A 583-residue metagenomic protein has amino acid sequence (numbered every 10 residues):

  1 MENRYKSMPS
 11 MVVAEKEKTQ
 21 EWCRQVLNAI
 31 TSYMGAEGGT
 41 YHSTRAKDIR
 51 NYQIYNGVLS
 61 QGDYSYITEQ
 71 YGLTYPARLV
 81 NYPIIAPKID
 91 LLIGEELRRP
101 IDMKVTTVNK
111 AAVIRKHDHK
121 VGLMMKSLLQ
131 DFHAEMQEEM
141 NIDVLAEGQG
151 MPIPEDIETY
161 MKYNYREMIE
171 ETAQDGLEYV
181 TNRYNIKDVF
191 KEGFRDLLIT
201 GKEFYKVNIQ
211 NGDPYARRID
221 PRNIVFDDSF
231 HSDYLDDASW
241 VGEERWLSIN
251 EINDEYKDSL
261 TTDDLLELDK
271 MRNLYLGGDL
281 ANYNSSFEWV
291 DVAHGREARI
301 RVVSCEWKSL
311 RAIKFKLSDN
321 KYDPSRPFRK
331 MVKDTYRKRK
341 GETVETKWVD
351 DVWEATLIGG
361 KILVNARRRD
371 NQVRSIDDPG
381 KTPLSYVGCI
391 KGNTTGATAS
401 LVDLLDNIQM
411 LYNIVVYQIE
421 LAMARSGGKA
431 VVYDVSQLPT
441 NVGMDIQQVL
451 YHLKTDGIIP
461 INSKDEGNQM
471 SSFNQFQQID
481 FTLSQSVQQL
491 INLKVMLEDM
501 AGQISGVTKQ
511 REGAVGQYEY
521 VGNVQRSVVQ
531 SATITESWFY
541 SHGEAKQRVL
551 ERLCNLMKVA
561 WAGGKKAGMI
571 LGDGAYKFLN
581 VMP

Functional and structural regions predicted by a protein language model:
M1-W353, L357-I358, G427, Q485-Q489 (+2 more regions): Extended, helix-rich architectural segments
A112-M125, L129-E138, E203-K206, Y433-D445 (+2 more regions): Eukaryote-specific, cytoplasm-facing alpha-helical/coiled-coil scaffolding segments in long proteins
Y165, I169, S486-L493, L497 (+2 more regions): Secondary-structure capping and boundary motifs in well-ordered enzyme cores
Q174-T181, K191-R195, K202-K206, R222-N223 (+9 more regions): Short, well-ordered alpha-helical packing segments
V189-D196, V207-Q210, M423-V435, R511-Y518 (+2 more regions): Short coil/turn segments at secondary-structure boundaries
N208, V524-P583: Extended amphipathic alpha-helical segments with heptad-repeat/coiled-coil character used for oligomerization, fusion
K316, N320-G516: Extended, charged amphipathic alpha-helical segments
